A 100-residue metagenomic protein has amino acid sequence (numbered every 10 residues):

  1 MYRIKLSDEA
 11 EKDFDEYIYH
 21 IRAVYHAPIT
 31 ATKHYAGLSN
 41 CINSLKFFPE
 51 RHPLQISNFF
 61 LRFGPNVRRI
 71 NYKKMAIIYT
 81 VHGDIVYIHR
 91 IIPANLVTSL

Functional and structural regions predicted by a protein language model:
M1-S39: Arg/Lys-rich, positively charged N-terminal/basic patches that mediate binding to nucleic acids
Y2, Y17-H20, H34-Y35, H52 (+3 more regions): Aromatic side chains
E9, G37-L45, V67-I78: A short, hydrophobic secondary-structure junction motif
I21, Y25-P28, T32, P49-I56 (+1 more regions): Secondary-structure transition/capping residues
Y25, R68-L100: Enriched for short, Lys/Arg-rich terminal
A27, A31-H34, L38, Q55 (+2 more regions): Flexible domain-boundary/linker segments
C41-H52, D84-V86, A94-V97: Short, charged/polar surface micro-motifs in flexible loops or helix N-caps
N43-R69: A short, surface-exposed loop/turn module that caps and links secondary-structure elements
